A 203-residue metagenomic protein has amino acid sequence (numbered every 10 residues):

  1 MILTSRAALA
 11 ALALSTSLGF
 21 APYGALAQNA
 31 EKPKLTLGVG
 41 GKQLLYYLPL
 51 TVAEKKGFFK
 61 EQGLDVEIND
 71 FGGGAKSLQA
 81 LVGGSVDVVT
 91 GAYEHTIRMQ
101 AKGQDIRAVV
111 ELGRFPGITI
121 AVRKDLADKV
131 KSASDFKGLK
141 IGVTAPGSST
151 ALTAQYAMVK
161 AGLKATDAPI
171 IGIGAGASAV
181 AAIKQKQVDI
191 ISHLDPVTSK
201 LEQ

Functional and structural regions predicted by a protein language model:
M1-A10: N-terminal export leaders
A7, G24, Q62-G63: Prokaryotic Sec-type signal peptides and long signal-anchor helices with extended Leu/Ile/Val-rich h-regions
A10-A21: Bacterial N-terminal signal peptides
F20-N29: Signal peptide processing junction and immediate N-terminal pro/mature segment of secreted/exported proteins
Q28-P196, K200: Short, glycine-/small- and polar/acidic-enriched structural segments that line small-molecule recognition paths
